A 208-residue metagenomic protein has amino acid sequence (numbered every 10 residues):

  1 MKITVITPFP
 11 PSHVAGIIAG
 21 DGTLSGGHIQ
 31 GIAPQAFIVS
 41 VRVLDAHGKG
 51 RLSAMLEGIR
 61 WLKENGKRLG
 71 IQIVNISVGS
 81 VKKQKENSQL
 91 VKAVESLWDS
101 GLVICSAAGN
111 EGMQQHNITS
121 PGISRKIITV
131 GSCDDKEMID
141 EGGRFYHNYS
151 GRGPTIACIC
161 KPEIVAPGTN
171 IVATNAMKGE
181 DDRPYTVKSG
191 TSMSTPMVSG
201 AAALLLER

Functional and structural regions predicted by a protein language model:
M1, V41, A46, G79 (+4 more regions): A structural signal for the main folded, soluble domain(s) of proteins
M1-S53, K67-Q72, I123-K126, P154-K161 (+1 more regions): Subtilisin-like serine protease catalytic core
T4-T7, D45-L52, S80-N87, A107 (+4 more regions): Hydrophobic alpha-helical scaffolding
P11, A15, L56-I59, V91 (+3 more regions): Extracytoplasmic/secreted envelope proteins and their assembly/folding machinery, especially bacterial periplasmic
A15-I18, V39, V43-D45, V74 (+2 more regions): Hydrolase catalytic cores
G20, W61-K67, A166-N170: Glycine-rich, acidic and aromatic/proline-enriched surface loops and short helix-turn segments that act as binding
Q35, I164, A201: Divalent metal-coordination and catalytic microenvironments
L69-A173: Catalytic-core segments of hydrolase enzymes
